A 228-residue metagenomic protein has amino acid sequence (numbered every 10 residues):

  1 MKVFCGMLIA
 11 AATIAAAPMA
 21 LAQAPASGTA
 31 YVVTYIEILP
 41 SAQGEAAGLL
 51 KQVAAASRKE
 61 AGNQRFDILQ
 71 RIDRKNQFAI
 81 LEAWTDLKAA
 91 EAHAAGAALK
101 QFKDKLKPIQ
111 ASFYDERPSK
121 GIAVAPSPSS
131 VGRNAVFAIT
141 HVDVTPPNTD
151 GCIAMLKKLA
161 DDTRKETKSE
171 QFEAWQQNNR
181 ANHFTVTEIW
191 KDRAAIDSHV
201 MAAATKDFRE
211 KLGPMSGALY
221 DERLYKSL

Functional and structural regions predicted by a protein language model:
M1-I9: Bacterial N-terminal signal peptides that target proteins for export
L21-A30, D67-N76, Q101-F137, Q171-R180 (+1 more regions): Glycine-rich beta-strand-turn "strand-cap" elements at beta-sheet edges
A30-E37, D67-A94, N134-D143, E173-V200: Short, well-ordered beta-strand segments in beta-rich or mixed alpha/beta enzyme and ligand-binding folds
A42-Q64, A98-Q101, P146-E170, A204-F208: Short amphipathic alpha-helical segments
D150-L228: Structured core of small recognition/catalytic domains
